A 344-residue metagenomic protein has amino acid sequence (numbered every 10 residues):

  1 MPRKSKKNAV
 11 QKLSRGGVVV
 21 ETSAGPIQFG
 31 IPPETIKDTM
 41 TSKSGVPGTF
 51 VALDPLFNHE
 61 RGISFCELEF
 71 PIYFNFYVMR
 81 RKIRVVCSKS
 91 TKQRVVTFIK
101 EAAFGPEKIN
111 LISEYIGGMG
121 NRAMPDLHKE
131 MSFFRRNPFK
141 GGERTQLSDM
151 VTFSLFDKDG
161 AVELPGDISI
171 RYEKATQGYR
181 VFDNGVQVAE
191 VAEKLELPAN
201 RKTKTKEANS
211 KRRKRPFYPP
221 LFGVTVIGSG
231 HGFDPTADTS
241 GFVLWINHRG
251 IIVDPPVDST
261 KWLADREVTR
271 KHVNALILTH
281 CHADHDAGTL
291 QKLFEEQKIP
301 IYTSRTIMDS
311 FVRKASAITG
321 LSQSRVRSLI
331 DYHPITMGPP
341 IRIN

Functional and structural regions predicted by a protein language model:
M1-A175: Long, compositionally biased, glycine/small-hydrophobic-enriched stretches that function as flexible linkers, tethers
G16-E21, Y179-R180, S240-L244: Short beta-strand scaffold segments in enzyme catalytic cores
S23-P26, L164-Q177, F217-V224, N247-H248 (+1 more regions): Beta-strand-turn-beta hairpins that frame and shape the catalytic cleft of phosphate-ester-processing enzymes
K37-C87, V95, R249, V257-D309 (+2 more regions): Active-site metal-binding motif and surrounding structural segment of the metallo-beta-lactamase
H128-E173, R180, E196, R305-N344: Metallo-beta-lactamase
Y172-A192: Low-complexity, highly charged intrinsically disordered N-terminal segments that act as targeting/localization
Q187-W245: Eukaryote-specific, low-hydrophobicity, charge-rich regions
V253: Active-site flanking residues adjacent to catalytic metal/cofactor-binding acidic residues
